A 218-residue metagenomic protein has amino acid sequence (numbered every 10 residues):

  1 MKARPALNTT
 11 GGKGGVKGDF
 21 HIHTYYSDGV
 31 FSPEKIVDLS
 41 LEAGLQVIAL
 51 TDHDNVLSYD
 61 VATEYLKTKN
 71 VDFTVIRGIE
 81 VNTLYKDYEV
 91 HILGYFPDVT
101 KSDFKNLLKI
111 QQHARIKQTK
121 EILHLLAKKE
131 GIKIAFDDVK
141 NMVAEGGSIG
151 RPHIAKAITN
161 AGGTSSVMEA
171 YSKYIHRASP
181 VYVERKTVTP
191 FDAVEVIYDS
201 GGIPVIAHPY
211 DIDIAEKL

Functional and structural regions predicted by a protein language model:
M1-Y88, K173-P180, V188-L218: An N-terminally biased module of ancient metal coordination in phosphate/nucleic-acid-related enzymes
G12, D98, V167-E169: Short, flexible segments with low predicted structural confidence
K35, Q46, H53-K117, E121 (+3 more regions): Mid-domain alpha/beta scaffold segments of enzyme catalytic cores
L45, G131-I132, G163, G202: Short aromatic/hydrophobic-glycine micro-motifs
E121-L125, A157, D192, V196: Amphipathic alpha-helical segments that form well-ordered structural scaffolds and often line/cohere around active
I132-R185: Hydrophobic, aromatic-enriched interface-forming segments
